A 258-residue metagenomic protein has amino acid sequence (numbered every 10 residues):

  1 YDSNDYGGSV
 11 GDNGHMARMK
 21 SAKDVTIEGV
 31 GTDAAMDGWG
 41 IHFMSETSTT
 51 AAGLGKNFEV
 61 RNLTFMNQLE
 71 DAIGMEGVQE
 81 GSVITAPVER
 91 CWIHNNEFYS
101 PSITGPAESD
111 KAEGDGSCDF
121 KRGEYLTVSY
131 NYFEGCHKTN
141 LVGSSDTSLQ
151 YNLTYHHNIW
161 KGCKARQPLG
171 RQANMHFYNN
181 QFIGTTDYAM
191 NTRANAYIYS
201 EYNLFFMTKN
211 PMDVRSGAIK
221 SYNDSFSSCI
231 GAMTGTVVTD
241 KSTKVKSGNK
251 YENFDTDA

Functional and structural regions predicted by a protein language model:
Y1-V25, T208, S216-G217, C229 (+2 more regions): Eukaryote-specific, low-hydrophobicity, charge-rich regions
D2-T26, A35-R61, N67-A86: Extracellular beta-strand-rich solenoid/capping regions of secreted or surface-exposed proteins that bind or remodel
K23-D33, L54-N67, T85-A107, G116-S117 (+5 more regions): Right-handed parallel beta-helix
K164-A165, T186-N191, P211-R215, K241: Active-site rim elements
M175, M190, K250-Y251: Hydrophobic residues embedded in beta-strands of well-ordered beta-sheets
Y199-A258: Long, ordered, amphipathic alpha-helical scaffolds
